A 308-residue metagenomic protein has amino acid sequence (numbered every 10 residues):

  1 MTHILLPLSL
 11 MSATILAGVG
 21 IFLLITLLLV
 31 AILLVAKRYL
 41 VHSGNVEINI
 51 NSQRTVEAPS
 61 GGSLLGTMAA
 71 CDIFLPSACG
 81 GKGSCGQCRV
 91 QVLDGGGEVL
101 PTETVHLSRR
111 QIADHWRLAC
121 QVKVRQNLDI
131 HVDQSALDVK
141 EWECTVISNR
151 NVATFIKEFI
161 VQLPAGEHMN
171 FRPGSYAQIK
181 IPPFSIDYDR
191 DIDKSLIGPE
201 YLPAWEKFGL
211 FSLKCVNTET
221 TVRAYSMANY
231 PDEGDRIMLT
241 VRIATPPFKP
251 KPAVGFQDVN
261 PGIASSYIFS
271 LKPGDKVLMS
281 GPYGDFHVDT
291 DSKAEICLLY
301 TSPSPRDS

Functional and structural regions predicted by a protein language model:
M1-S12: Short, strongly hydrophobic alpha-helical membrane anchors
A31-I48: Transmembrane-cytosolic junction motif
V46-G62: Membrane-cytosol interface motif
T67-P76, Q87-L137: Iron-sulfur (Fe-S) cluster-binding segments and ferredoxin-like electron-carrier domains, especially [2Fe-2S]
I147-P273: Ferredoxin-reductase
P282-A294: A short, basic/flexible loop-to-alpha-helix module at the beginning of a structural domain
Y300-D307: Conserved small/polar residues in nucleotide/adenosyl-binding loops
